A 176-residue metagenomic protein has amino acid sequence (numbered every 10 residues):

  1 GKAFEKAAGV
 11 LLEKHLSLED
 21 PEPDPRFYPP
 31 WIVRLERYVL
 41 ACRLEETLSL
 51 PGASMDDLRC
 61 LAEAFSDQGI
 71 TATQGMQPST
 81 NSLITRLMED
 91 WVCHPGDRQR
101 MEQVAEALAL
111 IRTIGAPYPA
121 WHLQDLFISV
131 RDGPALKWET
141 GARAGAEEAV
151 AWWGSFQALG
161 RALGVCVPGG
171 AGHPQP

Functional and structural regions predicted by a protein language model:
G1-P176: Extended alpha-helical scaffold segments
